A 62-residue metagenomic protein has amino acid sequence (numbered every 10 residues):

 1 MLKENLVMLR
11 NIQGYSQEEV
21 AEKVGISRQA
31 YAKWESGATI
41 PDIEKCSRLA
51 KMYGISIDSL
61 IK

Functional and structural regions predicted by a protein language model:
M1-E4, K62: Absolute protein N-terminus
E4-K23: Short basic helix-loop element that most often maps to the first helix and adjoining turn of HTH DNA-binding modules
L6, V20-A21, Y31-W34, L60: Conserved hydrophobic/aromatic packing and binding residues within compact polymer-binding modules
I26-I40: Recognition helix of helix-turn-helix/homeodomain-like DNA-binding domains that insert into the DNA major groove
E44-S59: DNA major-groove recognition helix of helix-turn-helix/homeodomain DNA-binding modules
